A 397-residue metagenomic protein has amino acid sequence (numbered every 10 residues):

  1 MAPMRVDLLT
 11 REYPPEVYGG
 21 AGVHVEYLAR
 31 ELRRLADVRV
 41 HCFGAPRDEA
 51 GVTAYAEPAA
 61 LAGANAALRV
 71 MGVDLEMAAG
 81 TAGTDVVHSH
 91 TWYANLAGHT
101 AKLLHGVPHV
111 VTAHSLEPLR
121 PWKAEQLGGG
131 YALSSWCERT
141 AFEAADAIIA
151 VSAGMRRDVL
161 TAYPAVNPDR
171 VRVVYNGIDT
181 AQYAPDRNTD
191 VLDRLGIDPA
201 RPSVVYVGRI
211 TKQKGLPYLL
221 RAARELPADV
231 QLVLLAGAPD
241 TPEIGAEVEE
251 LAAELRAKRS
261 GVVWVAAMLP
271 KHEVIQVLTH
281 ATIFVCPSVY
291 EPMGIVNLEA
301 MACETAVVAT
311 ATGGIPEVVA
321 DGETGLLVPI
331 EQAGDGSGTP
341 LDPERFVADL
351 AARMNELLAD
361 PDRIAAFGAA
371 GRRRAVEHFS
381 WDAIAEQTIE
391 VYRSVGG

Functional and structural regions predicted by a protein language model:
V23, P202-E225, A246: A conserved mid-protein helix/loop that constitutes part of the nucleotide-sugar donor-binding site
P46, I178, Q231-E249: Glycosyltransferase donor-sugar binding loop
S89-A94, A113: Short His-centered aromatic/hydrophobic patch
V107-P108, P118-T140, R157: Nucleotide-sugar donor phosphate/pyrophosphate-binding loop at the beta->alpha transition of glycosyltransferases
G154, G177: Carbohydrate-associated surface elements
G245-M268, H272: Nucleotide-activated donor-binding/catalytic signature segment of Leloir-type glycosyltransferases, i.e., the conserved
V289: Aromatic "clamp/platform" in nucleotide-sugar-dependent glycosyltransferases that forms part of the donor/acceptor
A306-A309, V319, L326-L327: Short hydrophobic beta-strand element within catalytic cores of glycosyltransferases and related nucleotide-activated
